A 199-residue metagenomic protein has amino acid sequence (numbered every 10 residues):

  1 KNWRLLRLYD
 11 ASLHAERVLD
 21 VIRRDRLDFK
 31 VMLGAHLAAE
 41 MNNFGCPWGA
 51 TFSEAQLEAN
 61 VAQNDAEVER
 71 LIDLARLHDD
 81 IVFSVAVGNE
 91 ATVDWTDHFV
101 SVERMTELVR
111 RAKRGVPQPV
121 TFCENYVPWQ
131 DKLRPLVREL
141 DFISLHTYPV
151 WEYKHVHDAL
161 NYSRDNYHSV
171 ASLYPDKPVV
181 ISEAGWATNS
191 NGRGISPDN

Functional and structural regions predicted by a protein language model:
K1-H14: Catalytic domains of carbohydrate-active enzymes, especially glycoside hydrolases
L6, V85, I143, I181-E183: Conserved, mostly hydrophobic/aromatic
L13-V18, A66-L74, C123-P135, N161-S169: Alpha-helical scaffolding within the catalytic cores of extracellular/periplasmic polymer-degrading hydrolases
R17-Q118: Substrate-binding cleft of extracellular glycoside hydrolase catalytic domains
L33-A35, N42-F44, F83, N89 (+1 more regions): Aromatic- and acid-rich polysaccharide-binding/catalytic face of secreted or lumenal carbohydrate-active enzymes
A35, V109-Q130, D176-N189: Aromatic-lined carbohydrate-recognition surfaces of secreted/lumenal glycan-active proteins
W48, S190-N199: Histidine/acidic-residue-rich catalytic or RNA/ligand-binding cores of hydrolases and nuclease-related proteins
Y148-R193: Glycoside hydrolase catalytic-domain groove-lining segments
